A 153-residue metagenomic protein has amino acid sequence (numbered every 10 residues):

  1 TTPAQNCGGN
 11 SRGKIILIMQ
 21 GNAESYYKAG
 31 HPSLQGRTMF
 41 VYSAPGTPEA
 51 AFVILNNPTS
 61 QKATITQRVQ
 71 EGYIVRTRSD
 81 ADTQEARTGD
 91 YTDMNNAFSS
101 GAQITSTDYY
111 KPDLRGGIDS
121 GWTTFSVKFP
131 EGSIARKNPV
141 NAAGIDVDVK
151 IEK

Functional and structural regions predicted by a protein language model:
T1-K153: Catalytic cores of phosphodiester-bond hydrolases, prominently lipid phosphodiesterases
